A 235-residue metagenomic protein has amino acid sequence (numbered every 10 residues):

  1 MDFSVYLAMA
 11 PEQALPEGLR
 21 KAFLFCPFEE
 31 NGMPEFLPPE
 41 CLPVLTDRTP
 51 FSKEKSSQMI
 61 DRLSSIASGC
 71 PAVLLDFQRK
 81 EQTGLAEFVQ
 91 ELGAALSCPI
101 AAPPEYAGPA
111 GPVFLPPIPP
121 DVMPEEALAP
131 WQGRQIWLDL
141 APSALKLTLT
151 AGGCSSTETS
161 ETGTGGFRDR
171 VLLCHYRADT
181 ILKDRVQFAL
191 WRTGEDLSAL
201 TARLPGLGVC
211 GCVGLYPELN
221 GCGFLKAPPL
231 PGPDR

Functional and structural regions predicted by a protein language model:
M1-F114: Chitinase-like catalytic core of GlcNAc-active glycosidases
K55-Q58, G84, P119-M123, A189-D196: Soluble or luminal CAZymes and related metallo-dependent hydrolases
D61-I66, E91, E126-P130, A199-L207: A generic secondary-structure signal
S68-C70, G133, V209: A structural motif
A72, D76-T164: Substrate-binding surface in catalytic domains of secreted glycosidases
V89-Q90, A94-C98, L172-Y176, N220-R235: Short acidic, glycine/proline-enriched helix-loop-strand junctions
Q135-A199: Glycan-binding loop/region signatures in secreted carbohydrate-active enzymes
F188-R235: C-terminal, charge/polar-rich interaction regions
